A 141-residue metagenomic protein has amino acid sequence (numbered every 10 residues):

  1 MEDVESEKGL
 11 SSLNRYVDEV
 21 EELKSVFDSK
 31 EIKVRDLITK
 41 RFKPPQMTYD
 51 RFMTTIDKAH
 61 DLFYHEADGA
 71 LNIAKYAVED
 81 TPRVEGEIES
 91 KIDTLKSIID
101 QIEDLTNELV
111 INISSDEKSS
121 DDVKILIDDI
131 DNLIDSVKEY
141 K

Functional and structural regions predicted by a protein language model:
M1-V78: Membrane-proximal, non-transmembrane interface segments of integral membrane proteins
T55, A59-K141: Soluble C-terminal extramembrane regulatory/interaction domains of multi-pass membrane proteins
